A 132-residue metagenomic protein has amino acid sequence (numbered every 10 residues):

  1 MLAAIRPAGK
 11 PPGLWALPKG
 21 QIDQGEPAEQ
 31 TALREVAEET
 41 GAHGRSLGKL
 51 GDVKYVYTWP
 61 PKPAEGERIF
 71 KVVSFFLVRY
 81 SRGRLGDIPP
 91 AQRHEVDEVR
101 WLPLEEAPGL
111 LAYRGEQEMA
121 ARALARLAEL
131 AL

Functional and structural regions predicted by a protein language model:
M1-L17: N-terminal strand-loop-strand
M1-L2, Q21-Q24, V72: Conserved N-terminal beta-strand and adjoining loop/helix that marks the start of the Nudix/MutT-like hydrolase domain
A16, F70, W101: Short aromatic/basic micro-patch
L17-G51: The catalytic Nudix box helix
G41-R84: Active-site segment of metal-dependent pyrophosphate-handling enzymes, primarily the Nudix hydrolase catalytic core
F75, G86-A120: NUDIX/MutT-family hydrolases
R122-L130: C-terminal alpha-helix
